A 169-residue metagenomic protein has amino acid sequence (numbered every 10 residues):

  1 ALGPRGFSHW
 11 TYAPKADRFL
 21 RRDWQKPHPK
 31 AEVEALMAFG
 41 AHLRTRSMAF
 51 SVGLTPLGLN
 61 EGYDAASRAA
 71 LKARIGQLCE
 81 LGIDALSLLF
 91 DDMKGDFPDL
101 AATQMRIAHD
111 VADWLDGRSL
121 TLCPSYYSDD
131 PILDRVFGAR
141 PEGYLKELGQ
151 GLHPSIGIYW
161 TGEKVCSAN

Functional and structural regions predicted by a protein language model:
A1-R74, E80-D84, D116: Feature activates predominantly on carbohydrate-active enzymes
L2, L78, L88, V111 (+1 more regions): Conserved, mostly hydrophobic/aromatic
T11-P14, V52-P56, L89-D92, P124 (+1 more regions): Glycine-rich, histidine-containing beta strand-loop boundary motifs that form or position
R21, K26-P29, F90, F97 (+1 more regions): A sequence-level detector of short, solvent-exposed, charge-rich linear segments
Q25, L57-N60, D92-D96, Y126: Conserved short loop/turn motifs at secondary-structure junctions
D84, M93-N169: Catalytic-core regions of glycoside hydrolase
